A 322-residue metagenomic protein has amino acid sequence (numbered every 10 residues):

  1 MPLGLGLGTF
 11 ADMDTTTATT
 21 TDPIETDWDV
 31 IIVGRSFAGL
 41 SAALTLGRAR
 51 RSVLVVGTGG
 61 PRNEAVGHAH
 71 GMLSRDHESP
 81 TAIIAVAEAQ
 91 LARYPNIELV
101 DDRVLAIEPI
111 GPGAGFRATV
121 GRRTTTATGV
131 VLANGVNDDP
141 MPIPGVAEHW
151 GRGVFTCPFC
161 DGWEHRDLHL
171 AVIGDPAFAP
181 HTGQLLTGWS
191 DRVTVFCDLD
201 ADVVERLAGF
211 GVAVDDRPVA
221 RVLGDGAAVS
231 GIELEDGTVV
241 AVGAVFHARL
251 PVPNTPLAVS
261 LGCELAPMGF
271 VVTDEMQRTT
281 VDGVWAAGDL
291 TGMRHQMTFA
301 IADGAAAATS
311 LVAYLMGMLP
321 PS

Functional and structural regions predicted by a protein language model:
P2-I31, L99-L168, V245, V271-E275 (+1 more regions): FAD-binding core/adjacent interface of flavoenzyme oxidoreductases
L5, T17, A85-T119, T124-A127 (+2 more regions): A Rossmann-like FAD-binding core segment of flavoenzymes
W28-A82, L168-D198: Beta1-alpha1 glycine-rich phosphate/pyrophosphate-binding loop at the start of Rossmann-like nucleotide-binding domains
A42, A65-V66, P109, M141-I143 (+4 more regions): Short glycine-/acidic-enriched loop or helix-start segments at secondary-structure transitions that form or flank
A43-L44, P180-Q184, A287-S322: A conserved FAD-binding loop/helix module that cradles the flavin
N63-V66, M141-A147, W163-H165, V203-G209: Short loop/helix-cap segments at secondary-structure boundaries that form the rim of catalytic
P142, E148-E164, R249-Q296, A306 (+1 more regions): FAD-site-proximal beta/loop scaffold in flavoenzymes
